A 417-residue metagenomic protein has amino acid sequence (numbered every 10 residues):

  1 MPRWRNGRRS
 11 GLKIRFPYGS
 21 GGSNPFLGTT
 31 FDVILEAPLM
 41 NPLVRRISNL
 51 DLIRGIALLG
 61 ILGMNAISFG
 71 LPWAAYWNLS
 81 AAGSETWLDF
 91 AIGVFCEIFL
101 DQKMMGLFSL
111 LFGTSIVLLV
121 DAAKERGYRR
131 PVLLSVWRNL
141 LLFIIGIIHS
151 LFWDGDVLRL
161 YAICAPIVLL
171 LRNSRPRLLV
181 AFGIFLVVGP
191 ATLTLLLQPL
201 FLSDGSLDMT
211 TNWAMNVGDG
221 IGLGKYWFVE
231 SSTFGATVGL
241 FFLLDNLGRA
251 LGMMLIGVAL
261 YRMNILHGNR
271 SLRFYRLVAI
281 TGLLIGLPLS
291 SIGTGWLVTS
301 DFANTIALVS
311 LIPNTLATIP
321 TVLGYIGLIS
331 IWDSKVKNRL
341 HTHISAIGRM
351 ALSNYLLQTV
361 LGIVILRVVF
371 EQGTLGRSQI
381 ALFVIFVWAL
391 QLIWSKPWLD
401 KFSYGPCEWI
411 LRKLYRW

Functional and structural regions predicted by a protein language model:
R3-N6, G19-S23: Short, positively charged low-complexity motifs
N41-F112, L119: N-terminal signal-anchor module of multipass membrane proteins
R46-A57, V278-I280, D333-L361, S403-Y415: Functional transmembrane helices that form membrane-embedded active or gating regions
S84-I98, L223-G239, D301-L311: Juxtamembrane membrane-water interface segments that cap and precede transmembrane helices
G106-D121, L158-L170, D245-G268, A317-K337: Specific transmembrane alpha-helix
R130, I167-F185, A259-T281: Solvent-exposed interhelical
F185-R262: Long hydrophobic alpha-helical segments that form multi-pass transmembrane helix bundles in integral membrane proteins
D301-K401: Alpha-helical transmembrane segments of multi-pass integral membrane proteins
